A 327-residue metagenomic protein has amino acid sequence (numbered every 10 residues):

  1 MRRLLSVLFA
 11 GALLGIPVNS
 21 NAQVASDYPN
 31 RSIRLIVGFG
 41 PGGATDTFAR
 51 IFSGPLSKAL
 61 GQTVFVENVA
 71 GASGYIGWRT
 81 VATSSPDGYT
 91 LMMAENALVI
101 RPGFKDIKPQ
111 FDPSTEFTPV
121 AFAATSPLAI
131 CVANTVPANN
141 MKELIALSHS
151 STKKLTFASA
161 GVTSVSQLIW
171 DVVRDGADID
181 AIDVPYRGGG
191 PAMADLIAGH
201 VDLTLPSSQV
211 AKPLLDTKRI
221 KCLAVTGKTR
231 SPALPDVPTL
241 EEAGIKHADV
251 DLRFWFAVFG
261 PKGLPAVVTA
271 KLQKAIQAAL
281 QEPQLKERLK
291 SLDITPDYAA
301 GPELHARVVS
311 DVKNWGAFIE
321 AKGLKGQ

Functional and structural regions predicted by a protein language model:
M1-N30, G326-Q327: Short, low-complexity disordered leader/linker segments with a strong preference for bacterial N-terminal type II
A22-T115, K154, V162, D178-S207 (+3 more regions): N-terminal (or domain-start) structured segment
N30-S32, D175-I179, E242, A266-Q327: An extracytoplasmic/periplasmic, membrane-proximal ligand-sensing/linker region
T47, I51, P55, A59 (+15 more regions): Extracytoplasmic/secreted proteins, especially bacterial periplasmic and envelope-associated proteins
T83-Y89, P102-P191, L240-I245, W255-R288: Hinge/capping helix and adjacent helix->loop/strand transition within the periplasmic-binding protein
A97-D106, V172-G176, L203-V237, G316: A ligand-binding cleft/hinge motif common to bilobed small-molecule-binding domains
V250-D251: HAMP domain helices
